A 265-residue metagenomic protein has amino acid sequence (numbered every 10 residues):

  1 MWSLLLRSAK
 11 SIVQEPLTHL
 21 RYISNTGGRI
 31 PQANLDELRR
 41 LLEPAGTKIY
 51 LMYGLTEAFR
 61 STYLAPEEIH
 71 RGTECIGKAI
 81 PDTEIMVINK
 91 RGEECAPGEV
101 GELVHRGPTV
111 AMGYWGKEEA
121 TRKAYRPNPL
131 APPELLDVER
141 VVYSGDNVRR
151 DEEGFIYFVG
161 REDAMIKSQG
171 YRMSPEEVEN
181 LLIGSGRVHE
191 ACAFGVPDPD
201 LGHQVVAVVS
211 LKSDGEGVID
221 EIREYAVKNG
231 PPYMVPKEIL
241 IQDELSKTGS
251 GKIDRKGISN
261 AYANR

Functional and structural regions predicted by a protein language model:
M1-W2, I30, V110: Alpha-helix capping/helix-boundary segments
L6-G72, E84, E94: Gly/Ser/Thr-rich phosphate-binding loop
S8, E118, L182-G186: Acidic-histidine catalytic/liganding microenvironments
H19, D82, A120, R187-E190 (+2 more regions): Glycine-centered tight turns that cap/initiate beta-strands
I49-T56, G77-A79, F194-P197, L240: Beta-strand->loop->alpha-helix junctions that form or flank phosphate-binding loops in nucleotide-handling enzymes
K78-D82, E93-P132, M173: Conserved ATP/PPi-binding loop(s) of AMP-dependent carboxylate-activating enzymes
G107, M112-G113, K123, E134 (+4 more regions): AMP-binding/adenylate-forming catalytic core of the ANL superfamily
